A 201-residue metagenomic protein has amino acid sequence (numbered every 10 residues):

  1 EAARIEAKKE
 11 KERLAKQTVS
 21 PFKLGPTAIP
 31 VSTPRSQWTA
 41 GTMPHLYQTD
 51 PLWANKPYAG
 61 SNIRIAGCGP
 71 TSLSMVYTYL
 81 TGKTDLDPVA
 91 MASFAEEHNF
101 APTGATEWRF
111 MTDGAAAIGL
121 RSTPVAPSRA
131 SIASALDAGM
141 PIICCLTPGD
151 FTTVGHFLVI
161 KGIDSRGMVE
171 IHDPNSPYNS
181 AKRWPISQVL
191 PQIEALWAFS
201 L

Functional and structural regions predicted by a protein language model:
E1-F100: Active-site-adjacent structural segments surrounding the nucleophilic cysteine of cysteine proteases and isopeptidases
T33-P34, T78, K83-L201: Conserved active-site-adjacent core of cysteine acyl-enzyme catalytic domains
